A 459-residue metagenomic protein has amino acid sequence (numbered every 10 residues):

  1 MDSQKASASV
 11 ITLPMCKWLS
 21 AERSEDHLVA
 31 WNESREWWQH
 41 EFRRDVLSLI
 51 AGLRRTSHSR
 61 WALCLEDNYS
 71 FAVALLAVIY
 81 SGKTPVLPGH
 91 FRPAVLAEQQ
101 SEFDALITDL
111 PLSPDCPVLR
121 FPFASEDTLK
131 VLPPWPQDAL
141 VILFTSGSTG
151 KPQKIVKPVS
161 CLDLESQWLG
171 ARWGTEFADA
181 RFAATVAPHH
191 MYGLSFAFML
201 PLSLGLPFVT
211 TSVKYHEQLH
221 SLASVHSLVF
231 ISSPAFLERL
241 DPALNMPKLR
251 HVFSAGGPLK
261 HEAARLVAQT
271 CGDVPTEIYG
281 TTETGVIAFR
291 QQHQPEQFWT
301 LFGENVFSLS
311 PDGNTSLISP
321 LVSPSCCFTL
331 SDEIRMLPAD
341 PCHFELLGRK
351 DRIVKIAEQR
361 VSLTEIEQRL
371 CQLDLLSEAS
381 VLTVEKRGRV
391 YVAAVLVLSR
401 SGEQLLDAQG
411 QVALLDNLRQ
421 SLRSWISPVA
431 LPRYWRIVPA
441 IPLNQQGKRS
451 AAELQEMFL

Functional and structural regions predicted by a protein language model:
K5-S24, E126-F144, T175-F182: Conserved pre-ATP/AMP-binding loop-to-beta segment of ANL
C16-K17, S24-R55, K157-S160: Conserved AMP-binding/adenylate-forming core of the ANL superfamily
W38-Q39, L140-Q167: Conserved AMP-binding A3 loop
A51-F91, A180-P188: Conserved AMP-binding/adenylate-forming
S101-P111, V156-R172, F177-R239, T276: AMP-binding/adenylate-forming
D241-P295: Gly/Ser/Thr-rich phosphate-binding loop
C326, S331-A430: AMP-binding/adenylate-forming catalytic core of the ANL superfamily
V354, S421-L459: Conserved C-terminal "lid"/linker of ANL adenylate-forming enzymes
